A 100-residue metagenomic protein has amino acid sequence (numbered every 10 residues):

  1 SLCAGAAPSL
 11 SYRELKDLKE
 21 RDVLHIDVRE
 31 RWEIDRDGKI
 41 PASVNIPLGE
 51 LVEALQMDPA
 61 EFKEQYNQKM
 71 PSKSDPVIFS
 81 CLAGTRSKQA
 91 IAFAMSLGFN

Functional and structural regions predicted by a protein language model:
S1-P41: Flexible, polar/low-complexity N-terminal or interdomain linker segments that lie immediately upstream of folded
R21-V23, L51, K73-P76: Short coil/turn segments at beta-strand junctions that form active-site/ligand-binding loops
D27-R29, A54, C81-L82, R86: Short, cationic motifs built from Arg/Lys/His that form the positively charged side of catalytic pockets
W32, E50-V52: Residue-level detector of flexible, active-site-proximal loop/helix-junction positions within diverse enzyme catalytic
D35-D37, L55, Q89-I91: Short glycine-/acidic-enriched loop or helix-start segments at secondary-structure transitions that form or flank
S43-L48, F99-N100: Short hydrophobic/aromatic-enriched beta-strand-loop microsegments
E53-P59: Short, charged, surface-exposed secondary-structure boundary motifs
E61-N100: Catalytic cysteine-centered active loop of the rhodanese-like fold, especially the PTP/DSP P-loop
